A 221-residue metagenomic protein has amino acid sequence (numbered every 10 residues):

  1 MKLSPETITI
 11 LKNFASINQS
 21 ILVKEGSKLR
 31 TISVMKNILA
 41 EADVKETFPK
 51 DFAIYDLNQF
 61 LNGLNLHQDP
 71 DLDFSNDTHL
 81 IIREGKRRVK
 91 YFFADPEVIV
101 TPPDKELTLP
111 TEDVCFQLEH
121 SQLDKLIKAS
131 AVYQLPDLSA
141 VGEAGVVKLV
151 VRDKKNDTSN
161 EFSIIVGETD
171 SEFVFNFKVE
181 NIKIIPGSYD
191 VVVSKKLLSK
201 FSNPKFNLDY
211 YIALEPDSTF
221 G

Functional and structural regions predicted by a protein language model:
M1-F93, E112-G221: DNA polymerase processivity clamps
P96-F116: Long, charge-dense
